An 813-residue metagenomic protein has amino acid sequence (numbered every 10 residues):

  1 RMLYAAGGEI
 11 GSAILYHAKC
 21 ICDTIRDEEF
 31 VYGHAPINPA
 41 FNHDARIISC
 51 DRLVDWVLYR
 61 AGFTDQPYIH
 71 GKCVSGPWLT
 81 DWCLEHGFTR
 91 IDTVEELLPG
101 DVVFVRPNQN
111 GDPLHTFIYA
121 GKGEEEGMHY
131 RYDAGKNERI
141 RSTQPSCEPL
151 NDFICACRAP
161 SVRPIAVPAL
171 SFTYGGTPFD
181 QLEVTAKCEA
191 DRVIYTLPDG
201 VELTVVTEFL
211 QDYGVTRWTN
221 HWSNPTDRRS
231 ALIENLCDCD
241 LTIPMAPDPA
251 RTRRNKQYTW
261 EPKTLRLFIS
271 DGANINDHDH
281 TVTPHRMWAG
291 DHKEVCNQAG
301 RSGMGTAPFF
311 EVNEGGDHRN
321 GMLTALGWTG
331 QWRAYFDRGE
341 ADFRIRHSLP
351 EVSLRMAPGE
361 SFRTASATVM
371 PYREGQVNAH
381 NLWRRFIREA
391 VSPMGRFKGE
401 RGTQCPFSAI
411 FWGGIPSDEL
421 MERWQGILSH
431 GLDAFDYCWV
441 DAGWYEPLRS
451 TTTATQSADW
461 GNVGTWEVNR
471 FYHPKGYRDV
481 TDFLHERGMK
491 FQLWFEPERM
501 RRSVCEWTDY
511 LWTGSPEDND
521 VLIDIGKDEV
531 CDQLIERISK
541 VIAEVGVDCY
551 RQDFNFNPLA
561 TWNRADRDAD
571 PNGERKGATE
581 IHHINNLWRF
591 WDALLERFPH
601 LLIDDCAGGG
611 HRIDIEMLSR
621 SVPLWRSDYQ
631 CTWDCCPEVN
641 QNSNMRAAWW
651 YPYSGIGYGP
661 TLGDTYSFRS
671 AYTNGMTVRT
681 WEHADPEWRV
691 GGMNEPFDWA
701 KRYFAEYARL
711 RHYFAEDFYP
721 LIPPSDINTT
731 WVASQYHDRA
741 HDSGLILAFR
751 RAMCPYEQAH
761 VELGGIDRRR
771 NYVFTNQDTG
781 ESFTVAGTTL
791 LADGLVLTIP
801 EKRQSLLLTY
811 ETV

Functional and structural regions predicted by a protein language model:
R1-Y68, D112: N-terminal capping segments
G8, S12-L15, F63-S142: ...with weaker cross-activation on analogous glycine-rich loops/strands in unrelated enzymes
P164-E340, P350-V352, N771-T784: Polysaccharide-binding surfaces and accessory modules of carbohydrate-active proteins
P168, Y174-D180, A186, L587-S782 (+2 more regions): Active-site-proximal substrate-binding groove within the catalytic cores of carbohydrate-active enzymes
P168-D180, P308-G327, Y372-R388, S392-P393 (+6 more regions): Glycine-rich, aromatic-flanked loop segments that form ligand/cofactor-binding clefts across common enzyme folds
L354-R373, R803-E811: Short Pro-Gly-centered flexible turn/kink motifs
G402-E536, V545, C549, L559-T561 (+1 more regions): Aromatic-lined carbohydrate-binding/catalytic grooves of carbohydrate-active enzymes
A786-V813: C-terminal beta-strand-rich structural cap/linker in extracellular carbohydrate-active enzymes
